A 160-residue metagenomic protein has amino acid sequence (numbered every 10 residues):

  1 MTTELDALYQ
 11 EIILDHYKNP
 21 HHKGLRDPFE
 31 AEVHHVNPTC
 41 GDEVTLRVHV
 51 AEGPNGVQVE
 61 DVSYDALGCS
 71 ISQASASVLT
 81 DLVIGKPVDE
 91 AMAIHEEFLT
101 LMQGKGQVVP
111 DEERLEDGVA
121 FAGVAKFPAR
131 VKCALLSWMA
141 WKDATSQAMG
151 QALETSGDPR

Functional and structural regions predicted by a protein language model:
M1-H22, K86-R160: C-terminal binding/interaction regions
P20-A66: Structured beta-strand/loop patches that form or line metal/cofactor-binding pockets in enzymes
L25, D42, C69-I71, K86 (+1 more regions): Gly/Ser/Thr-rich helix-start
V33, D61-G68, A120-A129: A short glycine/serine-rich beta->alpha loop
P38, S70, R130: Glycine-rich phosphate/pyrophosphate-binding beta-alpha loops
I71-A76, C133-L136: Catalytic-loop motifs flanking and including active-site residues across diverse enzymes
S75-P87: Alpha-helical support elements that line or immediately flank enzyme active sites and cofactor-binding pockets
